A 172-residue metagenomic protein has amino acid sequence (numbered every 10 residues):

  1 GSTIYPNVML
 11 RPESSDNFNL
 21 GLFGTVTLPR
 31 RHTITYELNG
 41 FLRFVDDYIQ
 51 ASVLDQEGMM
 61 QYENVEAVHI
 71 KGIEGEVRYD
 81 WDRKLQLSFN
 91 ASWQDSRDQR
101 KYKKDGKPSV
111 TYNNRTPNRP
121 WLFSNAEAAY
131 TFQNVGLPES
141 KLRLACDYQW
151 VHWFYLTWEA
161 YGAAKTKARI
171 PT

Functional and structural regions predicted by a protein language model:
S2-N7, D55-Y62, G106-Y112, T157-G162: Extracytoplasmic loops and strand-loop junctions of Gram-negative outer membrane beta-barrel proteins
T3, R11-S15, Q56-G58, V65-I70 (+4 more regions): Transmembrane beta-barrel outer-membrane domains
Y5-N7, N17, P29, R115 (+1 more regions): Generic hydrophobic, helix-prone segments enriched in Leu/Val/Ile
R11-N64, H69-K71: Membrane-embedded beta-barrel scaffold of Gram-negative outer-membrane proteins
L28, N39, A160-K167: Short, glycine/charged-rich beta-strand-loop motifs at protein surfaces that mediate ligand recognition and catalysis
T35-F44, E63-W158: Gram-negative outer-membrane beta-barrel transporters
Y48, V53-D55, Q99, L156 (+1 more regions): Residue-level signature of transmembrane alpha-helix interfaces in integral membrane proteins
